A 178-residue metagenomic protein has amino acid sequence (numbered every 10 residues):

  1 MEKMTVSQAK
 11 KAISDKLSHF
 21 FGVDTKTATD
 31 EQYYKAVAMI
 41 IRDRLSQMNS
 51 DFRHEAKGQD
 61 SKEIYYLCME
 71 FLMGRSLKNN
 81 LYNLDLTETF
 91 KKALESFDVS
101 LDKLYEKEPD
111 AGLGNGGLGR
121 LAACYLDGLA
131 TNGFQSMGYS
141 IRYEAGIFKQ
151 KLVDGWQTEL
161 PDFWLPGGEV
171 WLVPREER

Functional and structural regions predicted by a protein language model:
M1-R178: A conserved ligand/cofactor-binding region detector
